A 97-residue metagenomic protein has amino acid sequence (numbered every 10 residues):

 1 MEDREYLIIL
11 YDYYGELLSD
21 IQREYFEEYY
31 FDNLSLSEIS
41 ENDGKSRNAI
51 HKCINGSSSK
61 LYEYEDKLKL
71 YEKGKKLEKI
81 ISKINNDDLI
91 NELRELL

Functional and structural regions predicted by a protein language model:
D3-G15: Short, Lys/Arg-enriched N-terminal segment that forms or immediately precedes the first helix of a structured domain
D20-D32: Short amphipathic alpha helix immediately N-terminal
S35-S37, D43: Helix-turn-helix DNA-binding elements, focusing on the entry/boundary residues of the two helices that contact DNA
I39-S40, I50: Hydrophobic positions on the alpha-helical face of helix-turn-helix-like DNA-binding modules
S46-R47: Helix-turn-helix DNA-binding motif, specifically the short coil turn and the N-cap/start of the second
C53-G56: Residues within the DNA-recognition helix of helix-turn-helix
S58-E65: C-terminal flanking helix
K69-I90: Intrinsically disordered, low-complexity basic tails/linkers immediately adjacent to helix-turn-helix/homeobox/MYB/SANT
